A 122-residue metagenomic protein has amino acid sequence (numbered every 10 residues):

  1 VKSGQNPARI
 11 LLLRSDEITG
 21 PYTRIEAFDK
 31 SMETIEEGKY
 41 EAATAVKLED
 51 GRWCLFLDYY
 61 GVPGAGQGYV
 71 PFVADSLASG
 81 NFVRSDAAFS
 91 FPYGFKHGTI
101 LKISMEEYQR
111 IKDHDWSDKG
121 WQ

Functional and structural regions predicted by a protein language model:
V1-Q122: Carbohydrate-active catalytic/glycan-binding domains of CAZyme proteins, especially the secreted or lumenal ectodomains
